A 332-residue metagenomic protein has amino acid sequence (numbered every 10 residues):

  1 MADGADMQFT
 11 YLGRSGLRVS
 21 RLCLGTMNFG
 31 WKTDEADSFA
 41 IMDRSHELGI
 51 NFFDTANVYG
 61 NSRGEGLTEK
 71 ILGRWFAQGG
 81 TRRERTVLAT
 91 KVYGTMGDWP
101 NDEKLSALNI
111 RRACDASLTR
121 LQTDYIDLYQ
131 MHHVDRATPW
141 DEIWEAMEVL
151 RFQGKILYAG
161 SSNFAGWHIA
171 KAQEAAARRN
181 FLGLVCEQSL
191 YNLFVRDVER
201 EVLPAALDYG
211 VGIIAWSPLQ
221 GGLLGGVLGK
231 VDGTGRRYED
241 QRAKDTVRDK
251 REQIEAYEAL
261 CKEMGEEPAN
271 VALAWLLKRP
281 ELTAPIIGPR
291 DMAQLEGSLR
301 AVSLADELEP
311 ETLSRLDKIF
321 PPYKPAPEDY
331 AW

Functional and structural regions predicted by a protein language model:
M1-T86, F152: N-terminal binding-site loop/beta-alpha segment at the start of enzyme catalytic domains that lines or forms
G4, V134-I319: Beta/alpha (TIM)-barrel catalytic core signal, keyed to glycine-rich beta->alpha loops juxtaposed to Asp/Glu that bind
G13-F29, A89-D102, Y125, Q130: N-terminal small/glycine-rich loop or linker at the start of catalytic domains across soluble metabolic enzymes
T26-A36, M96-R111, D135-T138: Active-site mouth loops of central-metabolism enzymes
T33-H46, K104-L121, I169-E174: Short, acidic/polar
F52-T55, V87-T90, Y125-Q130, G160-S161 (+1 more regions): Short beta-strand segments at enzyme active-site cores
Y59-N61, T95-N101, L224: A short acidic, helix-capping loop that chelates divalent metal ions and anchors anionic groups
L118-P139: Active-site groove signature of glycoside hydrolases
